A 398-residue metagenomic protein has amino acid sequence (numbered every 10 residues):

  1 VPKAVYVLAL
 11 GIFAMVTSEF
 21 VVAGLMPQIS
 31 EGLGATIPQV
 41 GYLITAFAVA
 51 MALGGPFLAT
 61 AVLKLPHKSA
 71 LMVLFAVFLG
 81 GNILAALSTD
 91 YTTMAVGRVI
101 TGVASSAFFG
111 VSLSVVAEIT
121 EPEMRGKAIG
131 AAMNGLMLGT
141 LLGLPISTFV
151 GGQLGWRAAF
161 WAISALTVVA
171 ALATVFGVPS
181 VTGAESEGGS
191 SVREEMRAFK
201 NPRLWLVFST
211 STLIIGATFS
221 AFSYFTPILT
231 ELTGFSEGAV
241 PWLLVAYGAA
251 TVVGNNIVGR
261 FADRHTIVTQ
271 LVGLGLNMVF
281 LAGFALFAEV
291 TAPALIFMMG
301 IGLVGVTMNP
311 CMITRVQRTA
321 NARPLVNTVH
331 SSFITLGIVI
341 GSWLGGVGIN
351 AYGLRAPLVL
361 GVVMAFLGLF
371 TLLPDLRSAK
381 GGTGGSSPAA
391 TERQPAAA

Functional and structural regions predicted by a protein language model:
G34, P66, L87-T93, G234 (+1 more regions): Helix-breaking motifs and short loop linkers at transmembrane-helix boundaries and internal kinks in secondary membrane
L53-T92: Conserved MFS/SLC helix-loop-helix module at the cytosolic interface between two early adjacent transmembrane helices
G55-H67, G254-T266, I349: Helix-to-loop junctions at the C-terminal end of transmembrane segments in multipass secondary transporters
G80-L84, T92-T101, A292-G300: Paired small-residue
Y91-T93, E121-P179, I228: Helix-loop-helix hairpin linking two adjacent transmembrane segments in secondary transporters
G97-M137: Cytoplasmic helix-loop-helix junction between adjacent transmembrane helices in 12-TM secondary transporters
F108-T120, V306-A320: Intracellular juxtamembrane helix-capping segments at the cytosolic ends of symmetry-related transmembrane helices
V268-M312: C-terminal transmembrane helical hairpin of 12-TM major facilitator-type secondary transporters
